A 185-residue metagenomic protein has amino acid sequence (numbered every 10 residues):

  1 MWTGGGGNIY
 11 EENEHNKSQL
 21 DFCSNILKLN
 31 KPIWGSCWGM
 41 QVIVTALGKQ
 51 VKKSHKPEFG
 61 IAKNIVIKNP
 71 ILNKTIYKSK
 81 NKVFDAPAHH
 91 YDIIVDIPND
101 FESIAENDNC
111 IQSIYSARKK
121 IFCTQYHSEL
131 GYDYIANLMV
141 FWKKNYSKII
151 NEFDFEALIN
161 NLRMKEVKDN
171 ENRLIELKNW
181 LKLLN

Functional and structural regions predicted by a protein language model:
M1, Q50-S54, N69-I71: Short, hinge-like loop/turn segments at secondary-structure boundaries
M1-W34: Flexible gly/pro-rich beta->alpha loop and the following alpha-helix that scaffold active-site loops
G5-G6, M40, Y91, S128: Active-site metal-binding loops of divalent metal-dependent hydrolases
E11-E14, T45, H55: Conserved catalytic-core motifs of eukaryotic protein kinase domains, centered on the activation segment
N16, F22, K28, I67-N185: Amide-donor transfer/coupling interface in amidating biosynthetic enzymes
L27-Q50: Catalytic nucleophile loop
K56-I61: Short Pro/Gly-enriched coil loops immediately N-terminal to beta-strands
A62-V66: Adenylate-forming
